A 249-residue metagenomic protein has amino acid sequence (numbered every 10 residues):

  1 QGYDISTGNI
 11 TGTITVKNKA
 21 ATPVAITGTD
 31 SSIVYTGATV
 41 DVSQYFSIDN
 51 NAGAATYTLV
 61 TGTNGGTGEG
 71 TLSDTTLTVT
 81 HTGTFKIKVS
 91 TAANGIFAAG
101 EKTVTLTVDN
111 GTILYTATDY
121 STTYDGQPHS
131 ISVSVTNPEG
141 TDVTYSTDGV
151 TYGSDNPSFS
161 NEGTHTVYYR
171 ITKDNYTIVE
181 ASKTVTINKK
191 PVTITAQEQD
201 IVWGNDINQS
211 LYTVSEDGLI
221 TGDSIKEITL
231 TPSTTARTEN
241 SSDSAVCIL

Functional and structural regions predicted by a protein language model:
Q1-L249: Solvent-exposed beta-strand/loop surfaces, strongest in extracytoplasmic domains of secreted and cell-surface proteins
